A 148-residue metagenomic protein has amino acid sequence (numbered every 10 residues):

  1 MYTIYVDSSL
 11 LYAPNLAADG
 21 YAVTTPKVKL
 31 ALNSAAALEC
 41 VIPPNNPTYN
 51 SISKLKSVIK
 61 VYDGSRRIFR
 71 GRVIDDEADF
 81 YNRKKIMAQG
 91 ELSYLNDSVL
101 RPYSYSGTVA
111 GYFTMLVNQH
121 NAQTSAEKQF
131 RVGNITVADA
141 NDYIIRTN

Functional and structural regions predicted by a protein language model:
M1-S104: Assembly/oligomerization scaffold segments
R83, Q89-N148: Charged- and aromatic-enriched interaction segments used to assemble and dock large macromolecular complexes
